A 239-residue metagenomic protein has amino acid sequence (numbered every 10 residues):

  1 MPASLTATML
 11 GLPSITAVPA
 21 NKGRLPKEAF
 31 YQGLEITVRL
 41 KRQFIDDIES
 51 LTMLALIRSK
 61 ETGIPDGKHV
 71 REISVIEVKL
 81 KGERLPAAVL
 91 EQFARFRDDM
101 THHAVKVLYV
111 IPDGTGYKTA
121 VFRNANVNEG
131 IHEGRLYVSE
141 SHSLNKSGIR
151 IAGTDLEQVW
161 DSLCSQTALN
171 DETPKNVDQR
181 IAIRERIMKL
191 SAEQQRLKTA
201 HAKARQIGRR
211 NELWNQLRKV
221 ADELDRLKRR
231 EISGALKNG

Functional and structural regions predicted by a protein language model:
M1-A7, G11, V18-P19, L25 (+5 more regions): N-terminal/domain-start segments enriched in small and hydrophobic, helix-friendly residues, covering either
M1-P112: N-terminal, leucine/charged-rich tether regions that mediate assembly and partner docking in large macromolecular
P86-E172: Extended assembly-interface/linker segments at domain junctions
E129-G130, A182, I232-A235: Peripheral peptide segments
N170-I187: Short, charge/polar-rich alpha-helical segments
I183, I187-A204, V220, L224-L227: Non-transmembrane amphipathic alpha-helical segments
I207-R218: Short, charged, amphipathic alpha-helical segments
K219-G239: Amphipathic alpha-helical coiled-coil segments
